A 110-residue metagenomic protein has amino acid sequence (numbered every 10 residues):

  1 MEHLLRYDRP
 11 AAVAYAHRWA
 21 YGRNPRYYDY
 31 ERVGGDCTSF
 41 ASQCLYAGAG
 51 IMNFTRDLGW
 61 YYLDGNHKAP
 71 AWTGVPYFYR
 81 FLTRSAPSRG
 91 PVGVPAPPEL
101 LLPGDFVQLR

Functional and structural regions predicted by a protein language model:
M1-P70: N-terminal capping segments
Y62-R110: ...with weaker cross-activation on analogous glycine-rich loops/strands in unrelated enzymes
